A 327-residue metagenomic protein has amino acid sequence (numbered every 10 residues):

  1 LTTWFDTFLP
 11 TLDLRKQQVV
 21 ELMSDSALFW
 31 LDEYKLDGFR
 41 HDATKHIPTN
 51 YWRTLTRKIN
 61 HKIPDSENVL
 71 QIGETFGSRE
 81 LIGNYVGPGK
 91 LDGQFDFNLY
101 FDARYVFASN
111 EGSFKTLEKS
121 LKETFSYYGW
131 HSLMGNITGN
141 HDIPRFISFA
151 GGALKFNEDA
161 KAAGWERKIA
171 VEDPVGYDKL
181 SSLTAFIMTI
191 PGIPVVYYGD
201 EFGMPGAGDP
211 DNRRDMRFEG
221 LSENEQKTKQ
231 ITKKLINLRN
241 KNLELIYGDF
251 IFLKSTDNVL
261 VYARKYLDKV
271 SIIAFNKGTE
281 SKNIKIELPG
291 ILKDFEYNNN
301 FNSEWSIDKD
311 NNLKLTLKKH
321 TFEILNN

Functional and structural regions predicted by a protein language model:
L1-L14, D159-A163: Aromatic- and acidic-residue-enriched carbohydrate-binding clefts of CAZyme catalytic domains
K16-E33, L180-T184: Short, acidic/polar
S26-L28, D32-K35, R40-I137, F186 (+6 more regions): Active-site-proximal helices and loops of the catalytic beta/alpha 8
K119-K161: Aromatic-lined glycan-binding groove of carbohydrate-active enzymes
T184-I187, P191-M204: Substrate-binding cleft of secreted/luminal carbohydrate-active enzymes
Y247-K269: Surface beta-strand/loop "capping" patches
P289-S303: Solvent-exposed beta-hairpin/edge-strand motifs
D308-N327: C-terminal beta-strand-rich structural cap/linker in extracellular carbohydrate-active enzymes
